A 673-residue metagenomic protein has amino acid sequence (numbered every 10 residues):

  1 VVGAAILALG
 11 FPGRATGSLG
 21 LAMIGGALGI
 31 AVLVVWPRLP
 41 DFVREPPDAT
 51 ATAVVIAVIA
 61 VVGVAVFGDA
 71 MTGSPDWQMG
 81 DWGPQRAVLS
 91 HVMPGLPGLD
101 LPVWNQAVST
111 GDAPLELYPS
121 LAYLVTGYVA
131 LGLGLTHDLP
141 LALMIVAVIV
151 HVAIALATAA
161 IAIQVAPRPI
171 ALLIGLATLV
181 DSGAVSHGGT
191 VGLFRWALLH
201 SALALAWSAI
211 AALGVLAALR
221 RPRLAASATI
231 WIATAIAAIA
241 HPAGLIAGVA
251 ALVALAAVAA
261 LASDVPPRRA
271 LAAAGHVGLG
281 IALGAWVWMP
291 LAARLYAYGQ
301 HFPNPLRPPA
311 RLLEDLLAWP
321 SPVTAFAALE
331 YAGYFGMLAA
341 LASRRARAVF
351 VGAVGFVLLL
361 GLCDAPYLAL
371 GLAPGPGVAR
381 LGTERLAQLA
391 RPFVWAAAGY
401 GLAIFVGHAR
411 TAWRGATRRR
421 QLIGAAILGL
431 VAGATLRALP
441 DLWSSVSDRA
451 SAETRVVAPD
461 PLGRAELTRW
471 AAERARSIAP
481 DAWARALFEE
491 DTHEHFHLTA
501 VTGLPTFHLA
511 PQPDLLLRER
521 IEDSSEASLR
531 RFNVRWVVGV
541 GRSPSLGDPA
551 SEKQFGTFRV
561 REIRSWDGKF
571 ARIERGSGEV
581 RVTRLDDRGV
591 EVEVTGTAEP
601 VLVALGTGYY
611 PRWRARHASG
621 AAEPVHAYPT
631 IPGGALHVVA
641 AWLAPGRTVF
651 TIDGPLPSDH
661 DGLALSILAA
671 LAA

Functional and structural regions predicted by a protein language model:
V1-A5, G10-D69, L422-L430, A670-A673: Start-transfer (signal-anchor) and selected internal transmembrane alpha helices of multi-pass inner/ER membrane
A4-G10, V61-T72, V92-L99, L133 (+7 more regions): Membrane-interface helix-loop junctions at the exits of transmembrane helices
L28-V35, I154-A162, L203, W207-L219 (+5 more regions): Transmembrane alpha-helical segments
T50-V55, I59-I210, G214, A218 (+3 more regions): Active-site lumenal/periplasmic loops and adjacent helix-entry segments of GT-C-fold, multi-pass membrane
V66, V88-M93, D112, G429-D514 (+2 more regions): Extracytoplasmic
D81, A237-F335, R345-A348, G352 (+1 more regions): Transmembrane catalytic cores of multi-pass membrane glycosyltransferases and polysaccharide-assembly enzymes
G214-I236, P267-A274: Short hydrophobic alpha-helices at membrane interfaces in multi-pass membrane enzymes
F570-A673: Active-site-proximal, structured, solvent-exposed surfaces of multi-pass membrane proteins that position macromolecular
